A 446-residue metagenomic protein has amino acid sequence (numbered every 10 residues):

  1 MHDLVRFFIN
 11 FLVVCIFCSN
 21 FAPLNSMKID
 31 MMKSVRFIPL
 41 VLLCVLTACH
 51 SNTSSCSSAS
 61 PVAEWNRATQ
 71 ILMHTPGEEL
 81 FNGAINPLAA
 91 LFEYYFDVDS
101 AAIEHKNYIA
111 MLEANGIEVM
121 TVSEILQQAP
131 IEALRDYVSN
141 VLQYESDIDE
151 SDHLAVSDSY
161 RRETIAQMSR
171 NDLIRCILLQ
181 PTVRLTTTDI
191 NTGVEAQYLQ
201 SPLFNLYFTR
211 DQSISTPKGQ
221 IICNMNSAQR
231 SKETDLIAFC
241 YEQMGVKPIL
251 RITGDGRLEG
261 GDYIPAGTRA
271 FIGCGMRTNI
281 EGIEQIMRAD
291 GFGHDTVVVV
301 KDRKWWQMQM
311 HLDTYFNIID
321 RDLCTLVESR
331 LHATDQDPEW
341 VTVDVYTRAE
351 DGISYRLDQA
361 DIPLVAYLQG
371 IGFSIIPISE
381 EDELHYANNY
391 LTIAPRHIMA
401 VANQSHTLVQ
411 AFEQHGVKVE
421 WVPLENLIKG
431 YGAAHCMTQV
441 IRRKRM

Functional and structural regions predicted by a protein language model:
N10, I16, N20-P23, K28-M31: Short, positively charged and aromatic/hydrophobic N-terminal segments
K33-L40: Sec-dependent signal peptide recognition, specifically the positively charged N-region followed immediately by
T47-A48: C-terminal motif of bacterial Sec signal peptides marking the signal peptidase cleavage site
S54-M446: The feature marks the mature, well-folded catalytic cores of soluble enzymes
